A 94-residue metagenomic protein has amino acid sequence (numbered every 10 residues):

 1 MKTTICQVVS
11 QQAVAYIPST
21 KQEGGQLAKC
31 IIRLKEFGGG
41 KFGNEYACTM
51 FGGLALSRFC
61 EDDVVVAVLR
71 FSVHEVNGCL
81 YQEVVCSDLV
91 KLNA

Functional and structural regions predicted by a protein language model:
M1-A94: Single-stranded nucleic acid-binding surfaces, predominantly the OB-fold ssDNA-binding core
